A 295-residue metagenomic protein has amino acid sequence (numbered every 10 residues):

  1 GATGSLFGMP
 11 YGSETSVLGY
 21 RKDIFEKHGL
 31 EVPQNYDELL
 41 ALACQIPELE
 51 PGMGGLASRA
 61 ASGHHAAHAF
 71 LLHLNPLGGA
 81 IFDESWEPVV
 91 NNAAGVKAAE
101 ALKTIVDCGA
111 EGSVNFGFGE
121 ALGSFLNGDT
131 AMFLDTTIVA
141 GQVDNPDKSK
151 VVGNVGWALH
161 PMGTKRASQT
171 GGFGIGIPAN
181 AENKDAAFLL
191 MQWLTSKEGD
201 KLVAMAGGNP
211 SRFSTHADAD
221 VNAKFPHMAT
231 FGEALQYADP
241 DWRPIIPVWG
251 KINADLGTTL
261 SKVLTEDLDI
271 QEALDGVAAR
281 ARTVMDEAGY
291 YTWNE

Functional and structural regions predicted by a protein language model:
G1-T15, L40, A66, V152-A158 (+1 more regions): Hinge/lid segment of periplasmic solute-binding proteins
G1-V32, R59-E84, Q169-P178, Q236 (+1 more regions): Periplasmic solute-binding protein
Q34-A41, S113-N127: Short helix-initiation/N-cap motifs at beta->coil->alpha
L42-Q45, S85-V114, G156, H160: Glycine-centered hinge/linker elements that transmit conformational signals in sensory and ligand-binding systems
P51, Q192-S214: Periplasmic-binding protein-like
A60-A61, G79-K97, N145-K150, A158-S168 (+3 more regions): Short, solvent-exposed loop/beta-turn-alpha elements that line the ligand-binding surface or hinge of extracytoplasmic
A131-T136: Paired acidic/hydrophobic, glycine-rich loop segments that form the ligand-binding mouth/hinge of periplasmic-binding
V155-A158, M205-T258, K262, E287-E295: Long, aromatic- and glycine/proline-rich binding clefts that accommodate carbohydrate-like moieties
